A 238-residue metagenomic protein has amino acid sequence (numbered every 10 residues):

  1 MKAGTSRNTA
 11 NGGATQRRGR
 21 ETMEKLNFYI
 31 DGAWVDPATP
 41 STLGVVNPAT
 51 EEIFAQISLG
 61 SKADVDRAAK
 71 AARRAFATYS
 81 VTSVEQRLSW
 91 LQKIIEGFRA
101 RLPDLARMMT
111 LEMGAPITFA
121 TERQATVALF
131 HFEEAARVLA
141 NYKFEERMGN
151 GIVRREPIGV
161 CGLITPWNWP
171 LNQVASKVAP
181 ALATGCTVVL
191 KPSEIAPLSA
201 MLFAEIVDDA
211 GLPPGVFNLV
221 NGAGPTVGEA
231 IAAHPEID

Functional and structural regions predicted by a protein language model:
K2-Q56, S89, K93, K143-I164: Terminal low-complexity tails and localization/encapsulation signals of metabolic enzymes
E51, R87, M109, F132 (+2 more regions): Residue-level signal for inorganic ion chemistry
F54-G60, A75-V81, A128, L163: Short, well-ordered beta-strand elements within core beta-sheets of diverse protein domains
V65-V81, D104-E112, V138-L139: Glycine-rich phosphate-binding segment of PLP-dependent enzymes
K70, Q92-P103, A115-N141: Long amphipathic alpha-helix in the N-terminal Rossmann-like dinucleotide-binding domain of NAD(P)-dependent
K93-G97, R101-D104, L202, I206-L212: Generic non-transmembrane alpha-helical segments
M108-P116, E145-N150: Short linear capping/connector segments at secondary-structure termini
K143-D238: Rossmann-like NAD(P) dinucleotide-binding subdomain of oxidoreductase/dehydrogenase enzymes
